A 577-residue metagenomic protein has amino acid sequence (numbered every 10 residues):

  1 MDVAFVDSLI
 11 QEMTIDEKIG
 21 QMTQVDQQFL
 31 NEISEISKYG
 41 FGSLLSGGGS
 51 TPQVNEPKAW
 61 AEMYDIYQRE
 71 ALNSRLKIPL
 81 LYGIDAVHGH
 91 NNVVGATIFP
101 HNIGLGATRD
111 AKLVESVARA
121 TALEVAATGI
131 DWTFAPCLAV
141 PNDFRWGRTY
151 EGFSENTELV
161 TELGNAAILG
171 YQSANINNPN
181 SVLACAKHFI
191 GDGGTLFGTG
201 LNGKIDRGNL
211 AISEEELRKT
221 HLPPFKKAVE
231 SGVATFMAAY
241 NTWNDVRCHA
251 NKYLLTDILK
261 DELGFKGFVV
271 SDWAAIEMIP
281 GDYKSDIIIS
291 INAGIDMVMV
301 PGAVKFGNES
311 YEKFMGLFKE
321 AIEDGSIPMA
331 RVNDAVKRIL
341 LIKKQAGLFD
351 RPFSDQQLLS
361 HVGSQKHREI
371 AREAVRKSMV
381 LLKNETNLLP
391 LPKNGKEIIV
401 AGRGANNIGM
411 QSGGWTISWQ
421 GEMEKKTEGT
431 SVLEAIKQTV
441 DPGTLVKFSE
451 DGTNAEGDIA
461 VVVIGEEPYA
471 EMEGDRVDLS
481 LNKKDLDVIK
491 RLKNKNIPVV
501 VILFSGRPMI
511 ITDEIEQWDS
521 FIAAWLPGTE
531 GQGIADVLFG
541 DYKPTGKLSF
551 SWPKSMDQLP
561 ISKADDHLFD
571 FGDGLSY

Functional and structural regions predicted by a protein language model:
M1-Y577: Glycoside hydrolase catalytic-domain context in secreted enzymes
